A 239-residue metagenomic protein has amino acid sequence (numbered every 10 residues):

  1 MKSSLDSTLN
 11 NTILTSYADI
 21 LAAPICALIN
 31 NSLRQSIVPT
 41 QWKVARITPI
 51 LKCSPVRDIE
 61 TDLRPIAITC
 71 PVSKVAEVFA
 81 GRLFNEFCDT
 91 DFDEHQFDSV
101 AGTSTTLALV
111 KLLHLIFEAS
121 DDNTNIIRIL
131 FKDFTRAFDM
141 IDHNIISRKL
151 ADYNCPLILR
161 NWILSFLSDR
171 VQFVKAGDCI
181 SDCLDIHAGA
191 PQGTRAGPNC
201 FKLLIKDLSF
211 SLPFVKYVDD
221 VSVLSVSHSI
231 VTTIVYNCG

Functional and structural regions predicted by a protein language model:
M1-P191, S225-V226: Conserved pre-catalytic core of RNA-dependent polymerases
V72-S73, G193, D219-N237: A shared catalytic/ligand-binding motif for oxyanion handling
K132, V218-D219: Active-site flanking residues adjacent to catalytic metal/cofactor-binding acidic residues
C155, C238-G239: Metal-dependent phosphoesterases centered on the DNase I-like endonuclease/exonuclease/phosphatase
T194-P198: Acyl activation and transfer enzymes in specialized metabolism, enriched for ANL adenylate-forming modules
L212-V215: Conserved helix-loop-beta segment at the catalytic/binding core of cyclic-nucleotide signaling proteins
